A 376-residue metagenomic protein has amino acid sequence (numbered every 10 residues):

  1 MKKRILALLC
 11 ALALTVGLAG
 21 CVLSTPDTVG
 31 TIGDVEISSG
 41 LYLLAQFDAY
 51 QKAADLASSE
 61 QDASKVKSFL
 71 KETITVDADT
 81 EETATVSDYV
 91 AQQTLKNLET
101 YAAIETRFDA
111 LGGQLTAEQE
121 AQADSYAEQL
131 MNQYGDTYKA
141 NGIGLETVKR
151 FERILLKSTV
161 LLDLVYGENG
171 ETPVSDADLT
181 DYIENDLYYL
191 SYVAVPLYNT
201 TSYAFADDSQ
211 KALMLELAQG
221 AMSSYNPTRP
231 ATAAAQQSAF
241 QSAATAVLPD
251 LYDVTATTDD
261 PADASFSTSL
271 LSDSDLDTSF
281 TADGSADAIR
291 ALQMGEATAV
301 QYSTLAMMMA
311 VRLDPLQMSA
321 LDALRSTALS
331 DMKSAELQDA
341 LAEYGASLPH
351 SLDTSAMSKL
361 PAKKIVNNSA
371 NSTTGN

Functional and structural regions predicted by a protein language model:
M1-L9: Positively charged n-region of N-terminal signal peptides that target proteins for export
V16-G20: C-terminal motif of bacterial Sec signal peptides marking the signal peptidase cleavage site
L23-I143: N-terminal targeting/tethering segments
L23-S24, G33-S39, Q237, Q241-L248 (+2 more regions): Cross-family detector of peptidyl-prolyl cis-trans isomerase
L23-T25, Y138-E216, L276-N376: PPIase-associated folding chaperone regions across multiple families
F47-A54, L95-T116, S125-K139, R153-G170 (+8 more regions): Sec-exported extracytoplasmic/periplasmic mature domains
Q61-A78, T201-P227: A solvent-exposed, charged loop/short amphipathic helix patch at secondary-structure junctions
G220-D283: Peptidyl-prolyl cis-trans isomerase
